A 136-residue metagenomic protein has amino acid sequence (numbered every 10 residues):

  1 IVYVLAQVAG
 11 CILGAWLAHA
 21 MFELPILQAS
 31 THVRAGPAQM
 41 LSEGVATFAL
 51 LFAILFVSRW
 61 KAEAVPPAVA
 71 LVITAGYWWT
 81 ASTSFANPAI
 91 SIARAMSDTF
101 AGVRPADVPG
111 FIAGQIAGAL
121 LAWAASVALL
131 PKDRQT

Functional and structural regions predicted by a protein language model:
I1-T136: Membrane-interface helix-loop junctions and terminal tails of multi-pass membrane proteins
